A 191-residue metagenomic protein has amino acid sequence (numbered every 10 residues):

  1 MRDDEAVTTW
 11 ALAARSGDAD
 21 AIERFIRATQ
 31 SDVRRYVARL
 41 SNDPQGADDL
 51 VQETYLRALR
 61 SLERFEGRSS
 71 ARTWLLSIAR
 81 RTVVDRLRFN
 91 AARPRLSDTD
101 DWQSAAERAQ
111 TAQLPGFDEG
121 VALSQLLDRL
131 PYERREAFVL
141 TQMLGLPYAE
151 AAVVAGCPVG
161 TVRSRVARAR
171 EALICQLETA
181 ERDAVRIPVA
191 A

Functional and structural regions predicted by a protein language model:
R2, A13, N42, P94 (+5 more regions): C-terminal edge and immediately downstream basic/flexible tail or linker adjoining helix-turn-helix-like DNA-binding
D3-V7, D85, R93-G120, Q125 (+2 more regions): Internal acidic/polar
A11-R35, R135: A short, charge-rich alpha-helical start-of-domain segment used by transcription regulators
A14, V33, V37, A47-A58 (+4 more regions): Short, small-hydrophobic-rich alpha-helical interface motif
R15-S16, L40-D43, E53-S70, F89-A91: Sigma70-family region 2
I26-P44, S61, L127, T179: Amphipathic, Lys/Arg- and hydrophobic-enriched alpha-helical face
R60-G67, S77-D98, G116, R168 (+1 more regions): Arg/Lys-rich amphipathic alpha helix in sigma70-family domain 2
Q125-D128, Y132-E136, L140, L144-T161: Helix-turn-helix DNA-binding module
